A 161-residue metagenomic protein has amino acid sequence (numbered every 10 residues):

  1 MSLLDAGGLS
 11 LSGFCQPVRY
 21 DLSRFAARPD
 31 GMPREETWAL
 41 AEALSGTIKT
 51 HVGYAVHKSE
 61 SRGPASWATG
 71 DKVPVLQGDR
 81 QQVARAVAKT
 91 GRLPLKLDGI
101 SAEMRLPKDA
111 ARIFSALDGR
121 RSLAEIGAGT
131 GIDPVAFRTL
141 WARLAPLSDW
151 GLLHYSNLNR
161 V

Functional and structural regions predicted by a protein language model:
M1-L11: Short alpha-helix
L9-Q16, R62-P64: Acidic/polar loop patches that form or flank catalytic/metal-binding clefts of enzymes that bind anionic ligands
C15, Y20-V56, G99-V161: Long, charge-rich, low-complexity alpha-helical segments
E42-G99: Long, low-complexity, charged/polar intrinsically disordered regions in eukaryotic proteins
